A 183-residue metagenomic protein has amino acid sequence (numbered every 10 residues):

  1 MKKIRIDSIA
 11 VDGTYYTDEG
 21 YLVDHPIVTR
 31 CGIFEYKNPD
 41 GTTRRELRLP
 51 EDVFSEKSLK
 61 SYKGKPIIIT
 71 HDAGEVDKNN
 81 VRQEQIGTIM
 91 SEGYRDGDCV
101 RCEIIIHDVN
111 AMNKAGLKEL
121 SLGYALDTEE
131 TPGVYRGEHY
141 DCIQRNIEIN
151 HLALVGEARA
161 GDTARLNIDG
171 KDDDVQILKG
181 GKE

Functional and structural regions predicted by a protein language model:
M1-K179: Signature of dsDNA virion morphogenesis modules
G181-E183: Long, charge-dense partner-interaction scaffolds in eukaryotic RNA-expression machinery
